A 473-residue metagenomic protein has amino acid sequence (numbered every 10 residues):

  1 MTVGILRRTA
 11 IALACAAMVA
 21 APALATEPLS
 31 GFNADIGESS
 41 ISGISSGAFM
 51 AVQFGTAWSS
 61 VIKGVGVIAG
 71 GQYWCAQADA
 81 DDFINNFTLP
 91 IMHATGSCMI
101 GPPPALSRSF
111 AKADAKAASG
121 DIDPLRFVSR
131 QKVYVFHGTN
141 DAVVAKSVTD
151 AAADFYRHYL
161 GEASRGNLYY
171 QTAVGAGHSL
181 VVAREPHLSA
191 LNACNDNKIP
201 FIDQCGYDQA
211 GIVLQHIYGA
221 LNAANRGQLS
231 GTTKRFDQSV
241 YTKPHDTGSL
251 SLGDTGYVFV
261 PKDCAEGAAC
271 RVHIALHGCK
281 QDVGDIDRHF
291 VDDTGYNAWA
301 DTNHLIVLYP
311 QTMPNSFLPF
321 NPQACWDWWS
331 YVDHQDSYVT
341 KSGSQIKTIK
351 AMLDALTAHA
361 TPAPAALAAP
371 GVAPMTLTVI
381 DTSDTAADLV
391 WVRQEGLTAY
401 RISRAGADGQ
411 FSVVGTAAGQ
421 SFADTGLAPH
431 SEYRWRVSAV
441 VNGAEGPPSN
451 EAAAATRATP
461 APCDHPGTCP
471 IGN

Functional and structural regions predicted by a protein language model:
L29, A78-T95, S189-N195, Q281-F290 (+1 more regions): Cap/lid segment of the alpha/beta-hydrolase catalytic domain
D35-F83, S119: Primarily recognizes the serine-hydrolase "nucleophile elbow" in alpha/beta-hydrolase and SGNH/GDSL folds
C75-H158, R165, V213, V260 (+1 more regions): The feature captures the conserved acid-bearing segment of alpha/beta-hydrolase catalytic domains
M99-A117, L221-G267, K341: N-terminal cap/lid segment of alpha/beta-hydrolase-fold proteins
A269-G278: Short beta-strand element of the alpha/beta-hydrolase
A365-G396, P429, V441-G472: Pro/Thr/Ser/Gly-rich low-complexity, intrinsically disordered linker/stalk tracts
R401-H430, N442-G443, P447-N450: Recognizes extended acidic, P/S/T-rich segments that occur within or adjacent to Ig-like beta-sandwich modules
